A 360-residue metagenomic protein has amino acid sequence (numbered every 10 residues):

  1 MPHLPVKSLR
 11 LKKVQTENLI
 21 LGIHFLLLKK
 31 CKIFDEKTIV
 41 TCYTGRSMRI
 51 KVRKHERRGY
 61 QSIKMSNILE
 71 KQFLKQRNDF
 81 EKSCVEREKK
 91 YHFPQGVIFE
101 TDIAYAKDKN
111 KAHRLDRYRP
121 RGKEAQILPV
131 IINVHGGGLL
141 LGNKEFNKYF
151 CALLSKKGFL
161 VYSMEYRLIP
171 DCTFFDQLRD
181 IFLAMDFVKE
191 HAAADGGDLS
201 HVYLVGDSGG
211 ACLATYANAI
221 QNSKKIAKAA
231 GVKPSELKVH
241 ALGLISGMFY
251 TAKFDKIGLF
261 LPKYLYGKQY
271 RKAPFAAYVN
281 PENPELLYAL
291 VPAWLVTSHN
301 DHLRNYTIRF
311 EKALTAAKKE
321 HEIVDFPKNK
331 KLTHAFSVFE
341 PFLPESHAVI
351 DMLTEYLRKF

Functional and structural regions predicted by a protein language model:
H3-L9, R53, E70: Generic early N-terminus positional signal peaking at residue ~5-7
L4, L9, L19-L21, F25-L26 (+1 more regions): Short hydrophobic targeting helices and cationic amphipathic motifs that mediate membrane/organellar targeting
V6, V14-E17, D35-E36, V40 (+2 more regions): Acidic, Ala/Val/Gly-enriched low-complexity intrinsically disordered segments
D35, R46-S47: Extracellular/secretory pathway and lumenal proteins
R49-F360: Alpha/beta-hydrolase superfamily serine-hydrolase fold, recognizing
